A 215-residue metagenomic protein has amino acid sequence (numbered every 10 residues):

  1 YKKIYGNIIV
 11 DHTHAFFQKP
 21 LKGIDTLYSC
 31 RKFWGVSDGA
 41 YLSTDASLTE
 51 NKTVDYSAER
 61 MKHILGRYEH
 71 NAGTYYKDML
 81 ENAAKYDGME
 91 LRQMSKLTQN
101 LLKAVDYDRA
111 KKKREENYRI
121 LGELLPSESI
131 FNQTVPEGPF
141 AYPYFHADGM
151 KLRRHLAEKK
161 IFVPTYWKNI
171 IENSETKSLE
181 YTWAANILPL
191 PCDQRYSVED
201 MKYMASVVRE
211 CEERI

Functional and structural regions predicted by a protein language model:
Y1-G23: Catalytic PLP-binding core of fold-type I/II PLP enzymes
I9-D11, L27, P164: Structural detector of well-ordered beta-strand residues that form the stable sheet scaffold of enzyme domains
T13-H14, R31, K168: Histidine-centered beta-alpha loop that forms part of the nucleotide-sugar donor binding/catalytic region in diverse
F17-Q18, G35, S197: Conserved protein kinase catalytic core
K22-I24, K160-I161: Glycine-enriched alpha-helix->loop->beta-strand junction motifs that scaffold or abut catalytic
G23-G66: Active-site PLP attachment segment
T49-I215: PLP-dependent aminotransferase class I/II
